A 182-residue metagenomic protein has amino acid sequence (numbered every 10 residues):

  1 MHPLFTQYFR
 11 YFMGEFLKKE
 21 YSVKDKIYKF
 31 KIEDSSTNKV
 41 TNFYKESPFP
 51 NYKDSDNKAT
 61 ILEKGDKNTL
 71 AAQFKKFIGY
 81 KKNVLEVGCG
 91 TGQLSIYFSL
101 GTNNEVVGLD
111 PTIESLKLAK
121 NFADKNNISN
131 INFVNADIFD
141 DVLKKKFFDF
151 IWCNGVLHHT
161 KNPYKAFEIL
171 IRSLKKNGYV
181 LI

Functional and structural regions predicted by a protein language model:
H2-N51: N-terminal auxiliary segments of SAM/dcSAM-dependent transferases
E46, D56-K81: Conserved alpha-helix/loop element of class I SAM-dependent methyltransferases that forms part of the SAM/SAH-binding
T91-T102: Conserved SAM-binding loop of SAM-dependent methyltransferases across substrates and taxa, primarily the Class I
E105-D110: Conserved SAM-binding motif I beta-strand of class I
N127-F139: Conserved SAM-binding strand-loop segment of SAM-dependent methyltransferases
V142-F150: A short acidic, Gly/Pro-enriched loop at the edge of an enzyme's catalytic core that lines a small-molecule cofactor
Y164-K176: A short glycine-rich, Lys/Arg-flanked "PGG" loop and its adjoining helix->strand segment in the class I
N177-I182: Conserved beta-strand signature within the Rossmann-like core of class I S-adenosyl-L-methionine
